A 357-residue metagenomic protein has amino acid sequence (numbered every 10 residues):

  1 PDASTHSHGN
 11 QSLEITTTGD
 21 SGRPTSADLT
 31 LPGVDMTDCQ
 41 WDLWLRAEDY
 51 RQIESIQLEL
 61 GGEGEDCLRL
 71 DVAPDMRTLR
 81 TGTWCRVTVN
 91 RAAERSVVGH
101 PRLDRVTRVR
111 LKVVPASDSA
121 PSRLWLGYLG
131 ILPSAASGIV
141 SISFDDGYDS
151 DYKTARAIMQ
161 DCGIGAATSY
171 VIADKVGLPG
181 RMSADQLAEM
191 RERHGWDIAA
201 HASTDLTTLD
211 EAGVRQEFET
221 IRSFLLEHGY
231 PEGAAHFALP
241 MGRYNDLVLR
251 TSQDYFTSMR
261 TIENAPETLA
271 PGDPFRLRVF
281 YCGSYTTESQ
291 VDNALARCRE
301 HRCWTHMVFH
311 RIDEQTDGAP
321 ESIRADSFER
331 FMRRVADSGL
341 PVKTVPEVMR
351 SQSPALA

Functional and structural regions predicted by a protein language model:
D2-R23: Short carbohydrate-recognition loop motifs
T17-V97: Extracellular ligand-binding interfaces
S21-P24, T37, E48-Y50, D146-D151 (+7 more regions): Acidic-and-aromatic substrate-binding clefts and catalytic sites of carbohydrate-active enzymes
R95-T107: Short glycine/proline/serine/threonine-rich loop/turn segments at secondary-structure transition edges
L111-D118: Short beta-strand-plus-loop segments that form exposed binding edges in beta-rich domains
D118-P133, Q160-C162, Y170-V171, G177 (+4 more regions): C-terminal domain-boundary segment and adjacent tail
S122-F144, Y148-T154, I158: An acidic-aromatic substrate-binding cleft motif
G138-V140, Q160-L249, Q253-T257, I262-R278 (+1 more regions): Metal-dependent polysaccharide deacetylase catalytic core of the NodB/CE4 family, i.e., the active-site-bearing domain
